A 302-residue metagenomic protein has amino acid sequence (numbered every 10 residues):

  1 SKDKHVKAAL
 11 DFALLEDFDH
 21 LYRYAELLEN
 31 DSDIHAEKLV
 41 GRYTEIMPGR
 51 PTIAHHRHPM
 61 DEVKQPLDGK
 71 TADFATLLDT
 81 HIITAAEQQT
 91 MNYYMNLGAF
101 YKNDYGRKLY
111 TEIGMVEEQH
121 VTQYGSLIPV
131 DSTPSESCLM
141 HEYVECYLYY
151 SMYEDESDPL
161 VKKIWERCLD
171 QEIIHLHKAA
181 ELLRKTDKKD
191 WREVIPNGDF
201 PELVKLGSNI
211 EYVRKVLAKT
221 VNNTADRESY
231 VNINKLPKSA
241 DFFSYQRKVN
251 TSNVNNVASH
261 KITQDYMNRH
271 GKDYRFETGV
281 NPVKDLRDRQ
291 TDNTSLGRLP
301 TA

Functional and structural regions predicted by a protein language model:
S1-A302: Non-heme di-metal
